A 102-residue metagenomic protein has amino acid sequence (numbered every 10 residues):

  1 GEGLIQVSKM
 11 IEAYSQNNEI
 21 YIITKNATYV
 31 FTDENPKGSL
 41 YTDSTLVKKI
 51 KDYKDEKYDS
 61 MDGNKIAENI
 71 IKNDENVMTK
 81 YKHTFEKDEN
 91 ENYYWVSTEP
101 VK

Functional and structural regions predicted by a protein language model:
G1-K102: Mature, Sec-exported extracytoplasmic domains of Gram-positive
